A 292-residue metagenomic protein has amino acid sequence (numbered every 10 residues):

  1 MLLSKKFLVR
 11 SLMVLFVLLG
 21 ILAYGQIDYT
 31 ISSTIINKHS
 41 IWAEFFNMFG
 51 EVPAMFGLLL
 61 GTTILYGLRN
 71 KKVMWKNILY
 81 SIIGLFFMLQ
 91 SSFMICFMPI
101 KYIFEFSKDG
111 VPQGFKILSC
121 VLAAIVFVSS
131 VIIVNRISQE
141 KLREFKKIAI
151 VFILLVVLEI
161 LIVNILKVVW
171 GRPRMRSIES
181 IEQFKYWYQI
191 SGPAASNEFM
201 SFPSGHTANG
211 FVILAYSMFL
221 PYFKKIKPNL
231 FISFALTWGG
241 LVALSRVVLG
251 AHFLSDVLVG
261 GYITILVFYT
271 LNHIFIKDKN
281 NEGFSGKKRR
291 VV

Functional and structural regions predicted by a protein language model:
M1-S4, W75-L79, R136-K147, E282-V292: Membrane-interfacial, low-structure loops and terminal tails that flank and connect transmembrane helices in multi-pass
L2-A123, W170, R174-M175, S180 (+1 more regions): N-terminal transmembrane-helix/juxtamembrane module of multi-pass inner/ER membrane proteins
L2-L15, W187-V292: Membrane-embedded catalytic cores of phosphoryl/pyrophosphoryl-handling enzymes
I27-T34, M94-F106, I137-I226, I232 (+1 more regions): Membrane-interface loops
W42-G57, S107-I125, A194-Y222, L254 (+1 more regions): Membrane-interface loop-to-helix entry segments
E51-Y66, S119-I133, V212-A215, G261-K277: Hydrophobic cores of alpha-helical transmembrane segments in multi-pass inner/ER membrane proteins, independent
G57, F87-S91, I125, I153-I165 (+4 more regions): Hydrophobic, lipid-facing residues on alpha-helical transmembrane segments of integral membrane proteins
W75-F93, K146-L158, A235-W238: Transmembrane alpha-helical segments of multi-pass membrane proteins
